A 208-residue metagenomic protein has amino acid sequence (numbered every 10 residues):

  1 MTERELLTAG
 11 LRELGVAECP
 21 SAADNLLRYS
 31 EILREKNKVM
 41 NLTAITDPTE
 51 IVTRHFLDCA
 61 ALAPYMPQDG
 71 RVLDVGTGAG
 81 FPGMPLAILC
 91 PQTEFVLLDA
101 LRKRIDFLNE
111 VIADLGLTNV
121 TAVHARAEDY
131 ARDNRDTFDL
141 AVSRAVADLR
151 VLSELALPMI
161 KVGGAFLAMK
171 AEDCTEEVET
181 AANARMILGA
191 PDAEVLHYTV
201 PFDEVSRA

Functional and structural regions predicted by a protein language model:
T2-L73, K103-D106, E110-V120: Class I SAM-dependent transferase core
L33, L86, K170: Residue-level signal for inorganic ion chemistry
T46, V123-R126, L196-H197: Short loop/edge segments at beta-strand edges and connector loops that shape dinucleotide/nucleotide cofactor-binding
L57-V146, S153-E154: Conserved SAM/SAH cofactor-binding pocket of Class I
C90, I160-V162: Helix-to-beta-strand junctions that scaffold the AdoMet/dcAdoMet cofactor pocket in Class I SAM-dependent enzymes
V146-L149, C174: Short beta->alpha connector loops
G163-D173: Conserved beta-strand signature within the Rossmann-like core of class I S-adenosyl-L-methionine
D173-A208: Active-site capping/gating segments
